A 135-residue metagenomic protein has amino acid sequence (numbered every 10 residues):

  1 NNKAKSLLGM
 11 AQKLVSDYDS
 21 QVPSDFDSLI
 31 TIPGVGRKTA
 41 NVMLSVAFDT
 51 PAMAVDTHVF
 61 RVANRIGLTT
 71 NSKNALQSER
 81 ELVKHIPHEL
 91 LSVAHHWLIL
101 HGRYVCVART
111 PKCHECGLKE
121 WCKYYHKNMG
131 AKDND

Functional and structural regions predicted by a protein language model:
N1-D133: Catalytic cores of DNA base-excision repair glycosylases
